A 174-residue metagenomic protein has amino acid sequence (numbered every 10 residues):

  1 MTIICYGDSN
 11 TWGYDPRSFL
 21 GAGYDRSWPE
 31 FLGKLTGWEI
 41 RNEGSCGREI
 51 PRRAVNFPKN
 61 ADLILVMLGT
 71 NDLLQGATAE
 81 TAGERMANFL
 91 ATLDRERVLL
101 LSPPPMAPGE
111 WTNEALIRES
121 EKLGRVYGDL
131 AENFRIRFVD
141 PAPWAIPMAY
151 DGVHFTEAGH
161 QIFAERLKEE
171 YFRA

Functional and structural regions predicted by a protein language model:
T2-I4, N10-N88, A107-E121: Conserved SGNH/GDSL esterase-like catalytic core that processes O-acyl groups on lipids and polysaccharides
Y6-G7, L101: Short hydrophobic segments within beta-strands
W28, T36, I40, R137 (+1 more regions): Histidine-centered active-site loop/cap adjacent to the catalytic His in serine esterases/O-acetyl transfer systems
F31-L35, T92, V126-F134, R166 (+1 more regions): Alpha-helical structural signal in soluble globular domains
N42-G44, S102, D140-A142: Residue-level recognition of beta-strand->loop/alpha-helix junctions
M67, L101-S102: Alpha/beta-hydrolase-fold catalytic nucleophile elbow
D94-V98, I136: A short helix->loop->beta-strand "cap" motif at the edges of active sites that frequently abuts
M106-A142: Substrate-gating cap/lid alpha-helix
